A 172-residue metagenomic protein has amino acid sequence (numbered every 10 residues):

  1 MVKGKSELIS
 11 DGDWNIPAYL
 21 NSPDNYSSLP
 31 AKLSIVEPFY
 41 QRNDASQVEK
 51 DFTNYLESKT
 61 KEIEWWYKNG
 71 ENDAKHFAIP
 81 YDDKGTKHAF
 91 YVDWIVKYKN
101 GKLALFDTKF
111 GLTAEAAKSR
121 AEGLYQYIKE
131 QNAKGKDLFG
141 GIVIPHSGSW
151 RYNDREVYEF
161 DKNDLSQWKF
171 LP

Functional and structural regions predicted by a protein language model:
M1-P172: Electrostatic, structured charged patches in enzyme active sites and in nucleic-acid/phosphate-binding
